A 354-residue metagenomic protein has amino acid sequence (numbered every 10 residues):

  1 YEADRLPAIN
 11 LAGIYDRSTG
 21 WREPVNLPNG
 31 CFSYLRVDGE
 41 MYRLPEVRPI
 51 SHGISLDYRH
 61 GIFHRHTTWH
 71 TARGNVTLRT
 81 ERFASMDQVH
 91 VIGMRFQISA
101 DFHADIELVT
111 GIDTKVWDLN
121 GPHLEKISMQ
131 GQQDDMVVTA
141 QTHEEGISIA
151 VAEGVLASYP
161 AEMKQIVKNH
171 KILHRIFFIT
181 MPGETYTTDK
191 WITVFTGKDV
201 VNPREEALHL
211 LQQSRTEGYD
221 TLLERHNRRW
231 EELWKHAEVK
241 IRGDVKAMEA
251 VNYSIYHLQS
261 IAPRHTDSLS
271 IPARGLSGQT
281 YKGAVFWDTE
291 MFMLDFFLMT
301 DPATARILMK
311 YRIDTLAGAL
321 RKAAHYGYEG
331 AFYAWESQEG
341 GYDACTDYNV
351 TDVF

Functional and structural regions predicted by a protein language model:
Y1-Y281: Acidic/polar, glycine-enriched structural segments that form the non-catalytic walls/loops of the carbohydrate-binding
I9, E238, L294-D295, T300 (+1 more regions): Amphipathic alpha-helical interaction segments
N26, V89, A247, L269 (+4 more regions): Active-site-proximal structural scaffolding
Q97, V251-Q259, T289-A303, T315: Alpha-helical support elements that line or immediately flank enzyme active sites and cofactor-binding pockets
D101, T114, F195-G197, L298-P302 (+2 more regions): Short, well-ordered loop/turn and helix-capping segments at boundaries between secondary-structure elements and domains
K246, A284, F297, F354: Short, contiguous, pocket-lining structural segments that sit at or immediately flank catalytic/ligand-binding sites
A262-S277, T300-F354: Helix-terminus loop motifs that line ligand-binding clefts
G278-A284, T289, D295: Segments forming glycine/polar-rich beta-alpha architectures that bind adenosine-containing cofactors
